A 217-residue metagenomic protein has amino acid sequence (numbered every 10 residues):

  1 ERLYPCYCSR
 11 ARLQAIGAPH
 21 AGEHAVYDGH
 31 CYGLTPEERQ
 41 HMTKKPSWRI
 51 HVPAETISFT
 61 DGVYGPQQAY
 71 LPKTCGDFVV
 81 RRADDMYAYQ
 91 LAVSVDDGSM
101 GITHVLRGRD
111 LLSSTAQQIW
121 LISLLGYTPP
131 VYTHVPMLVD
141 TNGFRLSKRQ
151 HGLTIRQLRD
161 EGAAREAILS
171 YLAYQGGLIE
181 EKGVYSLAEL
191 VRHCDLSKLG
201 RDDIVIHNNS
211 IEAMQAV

Functional and structural regions predicted by a protein language model:
E1: Active-site acidic/histidine clusters and adjacent loop/turn architecture that either coordinate catalytic ions
P5-R159, I179, A216-V217: Active-site cores that bind ATP or allylic diphosphates and position pyrophosphate for catalysis
E55, F144, I155-V217: Non-catalytic terminal extensions that flank enzyme cores
